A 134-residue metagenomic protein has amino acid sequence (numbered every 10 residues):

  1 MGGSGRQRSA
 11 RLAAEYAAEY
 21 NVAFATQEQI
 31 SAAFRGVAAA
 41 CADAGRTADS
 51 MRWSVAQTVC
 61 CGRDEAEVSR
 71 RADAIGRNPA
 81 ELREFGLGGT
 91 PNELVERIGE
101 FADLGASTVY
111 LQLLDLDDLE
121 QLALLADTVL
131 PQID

Functional and structural regions predicted by a protein language model:
M1-D134: Active-site-adjacent structural elements that line small-molecule/cofactor binding pockets in enzymes
